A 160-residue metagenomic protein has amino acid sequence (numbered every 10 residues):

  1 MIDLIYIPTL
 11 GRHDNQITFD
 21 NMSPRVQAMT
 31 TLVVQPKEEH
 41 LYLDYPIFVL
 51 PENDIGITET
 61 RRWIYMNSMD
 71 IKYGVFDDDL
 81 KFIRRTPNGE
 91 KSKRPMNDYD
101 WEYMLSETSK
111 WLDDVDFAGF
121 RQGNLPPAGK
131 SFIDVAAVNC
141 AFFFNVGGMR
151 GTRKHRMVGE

Functional and structural regions predicted by a protein language model:
I2-I7, Q27-V33, P46-I47, Y73 (+1 more regions): Hydrophobic beta-strand segments of well-ordered beta-sheets in folded domains
L4-M29, K37-L43: Short, well-formed alpha-helical segments that are part of the catalytic scaffolds of diverse glycosyltransferases
G11-H13, E38-E39, D79-K81, G123-P126 (+1 more regions): Short, solvent-exposed loop/turn segments at secondary-structure junctions
I17, E59, Y103: Short, conserved clusters of charged catalytic residues that mark active-site and nucleotide-handling motifs
F19-V26, I64, S68, M104-D113: Hydrophobic, Leu/Ile/Phe/Ala-enriched alpha-helical segments that form helix-helix packing faces
V33-F76, K81-D100: Active-site-proximal specificity loops/subdomain of glycosyltransferases
I83-E160: Conserved catalytic core of nucleotide-sugar-dependent glycosyltransferases
